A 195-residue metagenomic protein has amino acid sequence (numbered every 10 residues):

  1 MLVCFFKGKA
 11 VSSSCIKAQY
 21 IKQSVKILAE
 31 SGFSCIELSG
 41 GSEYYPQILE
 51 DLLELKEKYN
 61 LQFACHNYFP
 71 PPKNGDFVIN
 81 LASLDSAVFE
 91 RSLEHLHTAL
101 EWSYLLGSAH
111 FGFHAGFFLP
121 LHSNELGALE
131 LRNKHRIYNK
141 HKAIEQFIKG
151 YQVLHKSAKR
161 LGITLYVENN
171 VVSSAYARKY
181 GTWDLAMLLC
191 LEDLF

Functional and structural regions predicted by a protein language model:
M1-A109: N-terminal pre-domain/capping segments
I21-K26, I48-L53, S123-G127, S173-F195: Distinct, well-ordered alpha-helical segments
S24, S92-A99, A143-L154, L194: Alpha-helical packing segments of well-folded alpha/beta enzyme cores
C35, P72, I148, Q152-F195: Acidic/histidine-rich catalytic cores of soluble enzymes
Y68, F113-F117, E168-V171: Short, well-ordered beta-to-alpha junction loops that form the rim of enzyme active sites and present histidine/acidic
P72-R91, L119-Y138, Y180: Surface-exposed, active-site-proximal loop segments in enzymatic domains
D85-S92, K134-K149, L185-L189: A short acidic, glycine-rich active-site loop that binds or catalyzes chemistry on phosphate/adenosine moieties
A99-F147, A158: Hydrophobic alpha-helical segments and helix pairs
